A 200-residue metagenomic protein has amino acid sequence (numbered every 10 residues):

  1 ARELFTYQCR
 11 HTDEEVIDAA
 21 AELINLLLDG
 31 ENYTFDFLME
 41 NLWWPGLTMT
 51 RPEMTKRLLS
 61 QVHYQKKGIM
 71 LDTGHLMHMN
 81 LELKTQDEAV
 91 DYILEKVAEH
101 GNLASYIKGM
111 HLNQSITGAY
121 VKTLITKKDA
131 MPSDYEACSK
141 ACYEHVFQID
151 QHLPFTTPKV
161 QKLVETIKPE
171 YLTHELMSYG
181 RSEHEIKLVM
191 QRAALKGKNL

Functional and structural regions predicted by a protein language model:
A1-G68: Active-site acidic/histidine proton-transfer and metal-coordination neighborhood in alpha/beta enzyme cores
E22, P52-T73, M77-L200: Histidine-acidic metal/acid-base catalytic patches
